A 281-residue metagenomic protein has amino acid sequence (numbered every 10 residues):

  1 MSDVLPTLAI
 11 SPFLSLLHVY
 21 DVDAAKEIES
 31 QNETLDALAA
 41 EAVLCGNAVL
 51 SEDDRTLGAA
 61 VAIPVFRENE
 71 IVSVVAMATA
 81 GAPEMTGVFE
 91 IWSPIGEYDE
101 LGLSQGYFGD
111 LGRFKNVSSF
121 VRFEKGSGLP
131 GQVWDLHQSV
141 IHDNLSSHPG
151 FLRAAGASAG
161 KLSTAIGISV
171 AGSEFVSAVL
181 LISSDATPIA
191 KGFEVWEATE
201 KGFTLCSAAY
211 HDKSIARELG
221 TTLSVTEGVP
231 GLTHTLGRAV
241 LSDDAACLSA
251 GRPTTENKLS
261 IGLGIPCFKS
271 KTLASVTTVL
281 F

Functional and structural regions predicted by a protein language model:
S2-E29, N47-S51, T86-I95, A165-G167 (+3 more regions): Short, hydrophobic-rich beta-strand element in sensory/regulatory alpha-beta domains
L17-V19, V75, F89-P94, W134 (+5 more regions): Short, structured motif recognition centered on aromatic/hydrophobic residues
H18-D54, E97-P149, K201-A208, K213-A250: Regulatory sensory and allosteric helical modules in signal-transduction proteins and certain transcription factors
E52-G58, V121-E124, H148, G156-L162 (+2 more regions): Short loop/turn motifs at secondary-structure junctions and domain boundaries
G58-F66, T164-V170, S249-G251, L259-C267: A short, aliphatic-rich beta-strand micro-motif
N69, S173-E174, S270-K271: Glycine-biased flexible loop/turn sites that connect beta-strands or occur in inter-domain linkers
V74-A82, S177-A186, S260, P266-K269 (+1 more regions): Short beta-strand-to-loop transition segments that serve as allosteric relay/switch motifs in sensory/regulatory domains
S169, T222, G228-A245, T255-L280: C-terminal functional regions that serve as terminal interaction/effector modules
